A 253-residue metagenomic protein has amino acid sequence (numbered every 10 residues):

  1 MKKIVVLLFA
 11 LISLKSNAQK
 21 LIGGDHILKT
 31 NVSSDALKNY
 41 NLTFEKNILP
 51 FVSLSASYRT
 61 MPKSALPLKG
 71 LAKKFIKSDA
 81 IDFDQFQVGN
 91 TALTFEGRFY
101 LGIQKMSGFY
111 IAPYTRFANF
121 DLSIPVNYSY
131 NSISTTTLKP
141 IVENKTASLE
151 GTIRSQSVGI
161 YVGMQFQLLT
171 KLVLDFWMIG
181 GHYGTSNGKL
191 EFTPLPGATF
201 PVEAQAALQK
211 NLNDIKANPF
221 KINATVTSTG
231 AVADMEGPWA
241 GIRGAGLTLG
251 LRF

Functional and structural regions predicted by a protein language model:
M1-G23, L249-F253: Bacterial Sec-dependent N-terminal signal peptides
I22-L42, S53-M61: Transmembrane beta-strand segments that form the barrel wall of outer-membrane beta-barrel proteins
H26-L28, K38-L42, T91-F95, Q156-V162 (+1 more regions): Hydrophobic, lipid-facing positions within transmembrane beta-strands of outer-membrane proteins
H26-T30, P50, L54-A56, G108-T115 (+4 more regions): Transmembrane beta-strands of outer-membrane beta-barrel proteins
T30-S33, R59, K63-A92, F120-S155 (+1 more regions): Extracellular/periplasm-exposed beta-strand and loop segments of Gram-negative cell-envelope proteins, dominated by
S34, K46, Y58, F99-L101 (+3 more regions): Residue-level signature of outer-membrane beta-barrel architecture
L49-F51, M61, G102-M106, Q167-L169: Outer-membrane beta-barrel channels and translocator barrels
R98, W239-F253: Outer-membrane beta-barrel "beta-signal"
